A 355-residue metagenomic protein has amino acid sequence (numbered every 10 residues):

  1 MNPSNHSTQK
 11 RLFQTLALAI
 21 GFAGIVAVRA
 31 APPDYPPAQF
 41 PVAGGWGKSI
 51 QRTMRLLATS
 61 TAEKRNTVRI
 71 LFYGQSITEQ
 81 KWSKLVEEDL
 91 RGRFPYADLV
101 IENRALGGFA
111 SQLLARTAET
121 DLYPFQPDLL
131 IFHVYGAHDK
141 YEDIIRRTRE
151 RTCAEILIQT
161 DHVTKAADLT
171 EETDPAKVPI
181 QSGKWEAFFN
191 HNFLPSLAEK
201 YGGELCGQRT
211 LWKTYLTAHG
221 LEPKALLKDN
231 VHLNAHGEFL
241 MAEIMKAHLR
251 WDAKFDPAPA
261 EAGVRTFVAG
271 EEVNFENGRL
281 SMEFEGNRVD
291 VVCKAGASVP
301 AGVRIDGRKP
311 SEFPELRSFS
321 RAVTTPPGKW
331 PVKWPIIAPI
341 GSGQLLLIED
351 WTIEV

Functional and structural regions predicted by a protein language model:
M1-Y73, I77-T78, S83-K84, E88-A97 (+6 more regions): N-terminal secretory targeting modules
P33-V42, R116, E171-A258: Catalytic His-Asp segment of secreted/periplasmic serine-dependent ester chemistry enzymes
E63-N66, L71-F72, S83-K84, S111-R147 (+1 more regions): Oxyanion-hole/transition-state-stabilizing segment in secreted/luminal serine hydrolases and related acyltransferases
N66-R69, Y96-V100, Q126-L130, R151-L157 (+1 more regions): Loop/turn elements at helix/coil->beta-strand transitions in domains of secreted/extracellular proteins
Y73-S76, R104-G107, F132-G136, Q159-V163 (+1 more regions): Active-site-proximal beta-strand/loop segments in catalytic clefts of secreted hydrolases
E79-K81, K165-D168, K213-L216: Short catalytic/ligand-binding loop motif for oxyanion handling, primarily in non-cytosolic enzymes, centered on
A97-A110: A short beta-strand-loop structural module common to alpha/beta enzyme folds
R116, L129, Y135-I144, R151-H191 (+3 more regions): Serine-dependent acyl-ester chemistry module
